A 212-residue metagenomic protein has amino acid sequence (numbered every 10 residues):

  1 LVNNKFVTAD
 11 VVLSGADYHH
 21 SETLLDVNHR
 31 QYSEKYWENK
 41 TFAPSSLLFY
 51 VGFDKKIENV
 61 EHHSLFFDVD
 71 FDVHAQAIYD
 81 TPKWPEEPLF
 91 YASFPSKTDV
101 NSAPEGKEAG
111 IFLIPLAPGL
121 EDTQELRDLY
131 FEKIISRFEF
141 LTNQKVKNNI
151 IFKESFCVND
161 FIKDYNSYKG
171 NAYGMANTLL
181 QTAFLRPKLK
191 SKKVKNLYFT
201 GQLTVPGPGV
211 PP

Functional and structural regions predicted by a protein language model:
V2-A103: Mid-domain catalytic core of redox enzymes that form a hydrophobic substrate pocket/lid adjacent to a catalytic redox
L13, V51, F112, F138 (+2 more regions): Hydrophobic, well-ordered secondary-structure elements that form the walls of internal hydrophobic environments
H19-L25, D54, P104-R137: Conserved FAD/dinucleotide-binding core of flavoprotein oxidoreductases
S46, P115-Q124, Y198-T204: Glycine- and acidic
S46-L48, R186, Q202-P212: Glycine-rich phosphate/pyrophosphate-binding beta-alpha loops
K56, P85, Q124-K163: Flavin-binding catalytic cores
Y91, Q144-V205: A glycine-rich dinucleotide-binding beta-alpha-beta segment and adjacent secondary-structure elements that constitute
V100-K107, K188-K192: Short glycine/proline-enriched loop/turn "hinge" motifs that connect secondary-structure elements and lie
